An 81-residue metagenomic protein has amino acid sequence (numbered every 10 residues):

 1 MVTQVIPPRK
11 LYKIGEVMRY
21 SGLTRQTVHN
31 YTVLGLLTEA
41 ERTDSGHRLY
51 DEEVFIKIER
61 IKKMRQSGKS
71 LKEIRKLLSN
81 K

Functional and structural regions predicted by a protein language model:
M1-Y20, V33-L34, T38-D44, E52-K81: Arg/Lys-rich, alpha-helical DNA-contact motif
T24-T27, V33: Short coil turns linking two alpha-helices in DNA-binding domains
